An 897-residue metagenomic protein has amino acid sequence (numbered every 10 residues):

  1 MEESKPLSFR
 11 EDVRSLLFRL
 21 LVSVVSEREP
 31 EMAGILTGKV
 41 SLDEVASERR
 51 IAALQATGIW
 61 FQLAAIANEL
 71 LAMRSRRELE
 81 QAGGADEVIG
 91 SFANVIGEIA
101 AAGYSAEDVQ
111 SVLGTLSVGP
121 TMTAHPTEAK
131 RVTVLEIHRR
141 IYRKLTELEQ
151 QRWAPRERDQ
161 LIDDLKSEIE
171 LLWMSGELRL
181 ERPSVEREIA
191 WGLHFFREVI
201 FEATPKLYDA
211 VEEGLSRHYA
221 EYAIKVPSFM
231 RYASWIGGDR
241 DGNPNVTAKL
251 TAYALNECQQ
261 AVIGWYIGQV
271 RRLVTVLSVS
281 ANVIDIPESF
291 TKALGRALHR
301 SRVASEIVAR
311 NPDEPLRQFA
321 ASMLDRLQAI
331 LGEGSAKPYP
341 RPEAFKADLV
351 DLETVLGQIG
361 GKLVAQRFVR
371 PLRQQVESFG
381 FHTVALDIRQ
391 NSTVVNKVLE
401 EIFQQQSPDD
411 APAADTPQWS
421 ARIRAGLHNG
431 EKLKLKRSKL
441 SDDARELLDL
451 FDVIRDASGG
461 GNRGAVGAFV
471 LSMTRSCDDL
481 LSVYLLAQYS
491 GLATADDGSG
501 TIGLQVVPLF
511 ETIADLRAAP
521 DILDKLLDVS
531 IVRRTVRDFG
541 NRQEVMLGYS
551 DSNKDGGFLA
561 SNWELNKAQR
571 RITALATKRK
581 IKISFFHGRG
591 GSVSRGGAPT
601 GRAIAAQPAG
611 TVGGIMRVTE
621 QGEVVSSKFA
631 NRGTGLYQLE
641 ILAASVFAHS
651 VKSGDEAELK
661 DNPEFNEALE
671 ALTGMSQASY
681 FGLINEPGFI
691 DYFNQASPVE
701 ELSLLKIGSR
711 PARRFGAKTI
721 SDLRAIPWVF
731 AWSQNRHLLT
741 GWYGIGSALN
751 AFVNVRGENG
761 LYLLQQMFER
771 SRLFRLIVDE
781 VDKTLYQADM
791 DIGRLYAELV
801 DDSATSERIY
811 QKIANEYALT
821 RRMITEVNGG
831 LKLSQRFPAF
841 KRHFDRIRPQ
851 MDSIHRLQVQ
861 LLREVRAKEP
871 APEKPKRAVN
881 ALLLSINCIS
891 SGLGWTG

Functional and structural regions predicted by a protein language model:
M1-T57, E69-A72, R76-A82, I89-A93 (+18 more regions): Acidic, glycine-enriched catalytic cores built around paired aspartates
E2-P227, K249-A336, P340-P342, L386-R389 (+2 more regions): Extended, highly charged
E11, S15, D159, D163 (+26 more regions): Conserved structured core elements
L20, V199, A203-G214, W265 (+17 more regions): Generic, well-ordered alpha-helical scaffold segments in large soluble proteins
E107-L148, M230, S234-N245, V303-S499 (+2 more regions): Structured, charged N-terminal subsegments at the starts of enzyme catalytic cores and at intra-chain domain/subunit
V185, I189-G192, F469, Y549-G556: Short, hydrophobic beta-strand segments
R217-Y222, S280-E288, Q366-V369, D497-G500 (+3 more regions): Short, glycine/acidic-rich hinge or "gate" loops at secondary-structure transitions that mediate conformational
V246-S278, S490-L672, A678: Catalytic or ion-translocation cores adjacent to nucleophile or general acid/base/metal-coordination motifs in diverse
